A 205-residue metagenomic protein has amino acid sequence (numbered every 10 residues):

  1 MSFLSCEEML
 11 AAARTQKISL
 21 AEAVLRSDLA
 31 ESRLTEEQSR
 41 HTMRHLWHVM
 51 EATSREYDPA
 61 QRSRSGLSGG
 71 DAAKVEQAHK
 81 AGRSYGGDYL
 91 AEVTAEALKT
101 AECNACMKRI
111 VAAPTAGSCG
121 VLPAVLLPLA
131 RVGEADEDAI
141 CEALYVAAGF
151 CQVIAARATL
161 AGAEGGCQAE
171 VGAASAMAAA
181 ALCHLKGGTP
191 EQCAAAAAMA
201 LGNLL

Functional and structural regions predicted by a protein language model:
M1-K108: Generic N-terminal targeting/processing segments that precede catalytic cores or assembly contacts
Y85, P114-C119, R131, A135-E142 (+1 more regions): Glycine- and small hydrophobic-enriched segments that form the cores of compact globular domains
G87-N104, A139-T159, N203-L204: Acidic-glycine-rich active-site phosphate/pyrophosphate-binding loop
E102-L127, G166-A173: Glycine/serine-rich anion-binding loops at beta->alpha junctions that coordinate negatively charged ligand groups
A113-T115, I140-A143, R157-Q168, A196: Short, surface-exposed recognition loops or helix-turn segments adjacent to catalytic cores
C119, P128, A143-V146, S175-C183: Conserved mixed alpha/beta catalytic, RNA-binding, or beta-rich assembly cores of soluble enzyme, regulatory
P123-E134, L182-G187: Alpha-helical support elements that line or immediately flank enzyme active sites and cofactor-binding pockets
G162-S175, A179-L185, T189-L205: A structural signal for small-residue-enriched, beta-sheet-centric alpha/beta enzyme cores and oligomeric scaffold folds
